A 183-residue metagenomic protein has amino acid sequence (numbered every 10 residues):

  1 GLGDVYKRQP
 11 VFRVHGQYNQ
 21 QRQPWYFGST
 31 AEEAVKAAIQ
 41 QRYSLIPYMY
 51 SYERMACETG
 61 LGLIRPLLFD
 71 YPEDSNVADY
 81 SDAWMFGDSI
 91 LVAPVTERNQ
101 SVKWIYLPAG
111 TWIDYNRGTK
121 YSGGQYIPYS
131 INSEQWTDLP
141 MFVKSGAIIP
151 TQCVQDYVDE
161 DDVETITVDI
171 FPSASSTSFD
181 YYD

Functional and structural regions predicted by a protein language model:
G1-S145, S178: Catalytic-domain carbohydrate-binding cleft regions of carbohydrate-active enzymes
V143-D183: Accessory, solvent-exposed terminal regions and/or long lumenal/extracellular loops of proteins
